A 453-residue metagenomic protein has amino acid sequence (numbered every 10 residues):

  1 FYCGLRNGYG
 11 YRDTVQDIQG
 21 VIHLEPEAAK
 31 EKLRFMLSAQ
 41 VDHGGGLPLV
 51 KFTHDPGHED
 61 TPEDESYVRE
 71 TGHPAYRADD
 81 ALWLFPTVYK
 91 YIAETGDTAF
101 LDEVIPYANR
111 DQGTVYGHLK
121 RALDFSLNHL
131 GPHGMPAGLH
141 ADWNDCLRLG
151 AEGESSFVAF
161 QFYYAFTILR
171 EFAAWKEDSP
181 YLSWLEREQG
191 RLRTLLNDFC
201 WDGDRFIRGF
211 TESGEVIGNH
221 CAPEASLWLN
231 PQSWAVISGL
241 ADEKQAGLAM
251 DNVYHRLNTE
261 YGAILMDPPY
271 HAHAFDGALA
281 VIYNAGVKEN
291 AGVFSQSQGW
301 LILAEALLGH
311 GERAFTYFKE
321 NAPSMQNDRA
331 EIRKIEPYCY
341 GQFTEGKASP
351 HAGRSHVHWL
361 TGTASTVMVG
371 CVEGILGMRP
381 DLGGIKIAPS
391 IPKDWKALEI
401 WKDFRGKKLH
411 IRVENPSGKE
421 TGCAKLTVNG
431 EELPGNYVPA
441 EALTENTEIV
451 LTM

Functional and structural regions predicted by a protein language model:
F1-G4, E31-H43, N258-H273: Conserved oxyanion/phosphate-binding beta-strand-loop segments in alpha/beta enzyme cores
F1-G8, P48-R77, A108-R110, T114 (+4 more regions): Carbohydrate-binding/catalytic loop surfaces
F1-R6, E31, F35, F125 (+1 more regions): Low-complexity, Ser/Thr/Pro/Gly-enriched N-terminal "stalk/linker" regions
Y9-T14, V21-A29, L33-H133, S155-Y163 (+4 more regions): Aromatic-rich carbohydrate-recognition surfaces in CAZymes
A28-A39, A99-N109, K176-P180, Q245-L257 (+2 more regions): Short alpha-helical "patches" and their helix-cap loops
L47-P48, Y163-A280, K319, P323-A352: Catalytic cores of carbohydrate-active enzymes
Y107-K176, P180, L192-F199, G203: Long, charged, mostly alpha-helical binding arms that flank functional sites
H255-N258, H271, Y283-N290, L303-M453: Non-catalytic C-terminal accessory modules of carbohydrate-active enzymes
